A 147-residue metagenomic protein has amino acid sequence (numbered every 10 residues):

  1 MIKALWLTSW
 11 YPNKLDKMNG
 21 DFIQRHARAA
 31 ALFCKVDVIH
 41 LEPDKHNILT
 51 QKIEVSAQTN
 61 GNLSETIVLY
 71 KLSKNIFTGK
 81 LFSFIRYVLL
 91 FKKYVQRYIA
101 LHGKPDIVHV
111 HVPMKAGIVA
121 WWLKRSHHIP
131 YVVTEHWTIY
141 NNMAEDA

Functional and structural regions predicted by a protein language model:
M1, F33, K104-P105, H128: A general structural motif
M1-G61: N-terminal subdomain of nucleotide-sugar transferases
Y11-K14, I129-A147: A short, histidine- and acid-enriched strand-loop-helix "catalytic/donor-clamping" loop that lines the nucleotide-sugar
Y11-P12, P43-K45, K71-S73, P113-K115 (+1 more regions): Short, solvent-exposed loop/turn segments at secondary-structure junctions
R25-R28, R125-S126, A147: Membrane-proximal helix-turn-helix segments that form the acceptor-binding/catalytic region of lipid-linked
V38-H102: A conserved catalytic-core segment of Leloir-type glycosyltransferases
S83-F91, I107-H127: An aromatic- and histidine-rich active-site surface loop
V95-A116, I129-V132, H136: Short N-terminal targeting/anchoring amphipathic segment
